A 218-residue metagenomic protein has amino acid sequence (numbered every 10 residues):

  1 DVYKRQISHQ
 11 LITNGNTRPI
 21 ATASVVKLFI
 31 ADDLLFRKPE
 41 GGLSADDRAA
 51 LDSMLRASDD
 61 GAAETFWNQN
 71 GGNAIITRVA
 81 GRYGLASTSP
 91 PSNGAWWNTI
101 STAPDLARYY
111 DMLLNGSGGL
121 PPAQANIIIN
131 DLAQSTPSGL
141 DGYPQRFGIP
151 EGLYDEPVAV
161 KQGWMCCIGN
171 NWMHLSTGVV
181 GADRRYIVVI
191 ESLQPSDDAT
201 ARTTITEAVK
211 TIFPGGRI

Functional and structural regions predicted by a protein language model:
V2-Y3: Short, small-residue-biased leader/transition segments that mark boundaries at the very start of proteins
I7, N68-I218: Penicillin-recognizing serine hydrolase domain
S8-T17: Glycine/charged-rich beta-loop-alpha catalytic/anionic-binding loops adjacent to active sites
R18, S24-V26, S58, N70 (+1 more regions): A mature extracytoplasmic/lumenal domain signature
P19-G42, M54, V188: Active-site SXXK
A31, R56-D60, L106, D111: Acidic/polar active-site rim loop that often engages polyanionic ligands
F36-S53, N70-N73, Q124: Short, well-structured active-site flanking segments
G61-F66: Post-HExxH zinc-binding segment in Zn-dependent metallohydrolases
